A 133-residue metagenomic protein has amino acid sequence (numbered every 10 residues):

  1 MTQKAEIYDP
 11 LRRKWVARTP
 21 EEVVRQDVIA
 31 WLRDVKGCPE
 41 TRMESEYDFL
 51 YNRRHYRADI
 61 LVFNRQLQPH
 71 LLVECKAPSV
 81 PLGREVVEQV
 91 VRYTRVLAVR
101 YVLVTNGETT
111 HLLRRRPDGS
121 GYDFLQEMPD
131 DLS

Functional and structural regions predicted by a protein language model:
M1-Y101, G107-S133: A short, conserved, highly charged catalytic patch centered on acidic carboxylates
